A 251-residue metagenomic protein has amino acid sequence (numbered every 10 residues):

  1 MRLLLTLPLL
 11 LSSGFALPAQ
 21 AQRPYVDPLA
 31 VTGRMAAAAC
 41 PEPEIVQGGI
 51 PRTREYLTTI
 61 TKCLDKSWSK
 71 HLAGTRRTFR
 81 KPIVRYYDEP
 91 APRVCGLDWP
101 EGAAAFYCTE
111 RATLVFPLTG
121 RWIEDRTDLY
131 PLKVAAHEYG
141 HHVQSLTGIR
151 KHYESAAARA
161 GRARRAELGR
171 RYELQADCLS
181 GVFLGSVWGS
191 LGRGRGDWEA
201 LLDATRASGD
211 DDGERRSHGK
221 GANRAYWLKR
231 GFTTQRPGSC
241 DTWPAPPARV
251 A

Functional and structural regions predicted by a protein language model:
L3-C95, F232-P246: A metal-dependent hydrolase signature that marks the N-terminal structural subdomain at the beginning of catalytic folds
A30, R206-A251: Pan-zinc metallopeptidase signature
V46-L57, T119-Y130, G161-R170, L191 (+1 more regions): Second-shell loop/turn segments in exported
T59-T61, D65, L72, R171-G209: Short helix/loop segments within enzyme catalytic domains that coordinate or immediately flank catalytic cofactors
W68, K133-L146, D177: Active-site recognition of the HExxH zinc-binding catalytic motif
S69-R85, K151-E154, V187-L201, E214 (+1 more regions): Surface-exposed patches in mature extracellular/periplasmic domains of secreted proteins
G96-L129, S145: Active-site scaffold of zinc-dependent metalloenzymes
S145-E173: Post-HEXXH active-site segment of zinc metalloproteases
